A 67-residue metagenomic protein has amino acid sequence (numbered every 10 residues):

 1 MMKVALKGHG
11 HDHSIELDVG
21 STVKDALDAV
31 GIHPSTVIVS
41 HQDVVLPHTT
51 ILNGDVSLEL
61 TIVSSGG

Functional and structural regions predicted by a protein language model:
M1-G66: Ubiquitin-like/PB1-type beta-grasp interaction modules and other compact soluble beta-rich domains
